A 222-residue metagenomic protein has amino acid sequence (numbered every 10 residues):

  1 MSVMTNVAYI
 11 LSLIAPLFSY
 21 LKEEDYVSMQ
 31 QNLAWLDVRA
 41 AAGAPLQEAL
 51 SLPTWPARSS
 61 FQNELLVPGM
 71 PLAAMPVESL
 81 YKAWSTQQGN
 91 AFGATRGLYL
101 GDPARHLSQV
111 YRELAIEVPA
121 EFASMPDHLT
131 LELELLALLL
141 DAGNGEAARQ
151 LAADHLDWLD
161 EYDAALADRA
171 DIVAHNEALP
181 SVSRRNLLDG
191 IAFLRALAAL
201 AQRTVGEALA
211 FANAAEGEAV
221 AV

Functional and structural regions predicted by a protein language model:
M1-V222: Surface/interface-facing alpha-helical segments and adjacent flexible terminal/loop regions used for partner/assembly
